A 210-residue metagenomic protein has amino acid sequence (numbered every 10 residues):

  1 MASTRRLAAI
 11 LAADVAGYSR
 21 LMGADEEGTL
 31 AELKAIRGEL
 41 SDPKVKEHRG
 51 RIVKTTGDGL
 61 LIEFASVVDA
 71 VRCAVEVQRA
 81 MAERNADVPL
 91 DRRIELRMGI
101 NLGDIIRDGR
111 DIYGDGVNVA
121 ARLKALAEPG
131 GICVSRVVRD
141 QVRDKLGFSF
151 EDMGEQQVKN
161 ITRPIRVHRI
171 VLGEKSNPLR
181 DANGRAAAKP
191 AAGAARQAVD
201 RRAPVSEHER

Functional and structural regions predicted by a protein language model:
M1-T4, L90, A191-R196: Short glycine/proline-enriched loop/turn "hinge" motifs that connect secondary-structure elements and lie
M1-V75, R79-A80, E209-R210: Catalytic NTP-binding/metal-coordinating core of nucleotidyl cyclase/transferase enzymes
S3-R5, E47-H48, L126, S149-E151 (+1 more regions): Short hydrophobic "helix-edge" motifs at membrane interfaces and signal-peptide entry regions
D14, S41, G57, I100 (+3 more regions): Residue-level signature of catalytic and energy-coupling elements of molecular machines, predominantly ATP/GTP-dependent
V15, I105, V158, V205-H208: Hydrophobic pocket-lining residues within nucleotide cofactor-binding pockets
L61-V171: Catalytic beta-strand-to-alpha-helix segment of the class III nucleotidyl cyclase homology domain
I170-A191: Juxtacatalytic C-terminal regulatory tail of Ser/Thr protein kinases
A187-R210: Acidic, proline/glycine-rich low-complexity intrinsically disordered segments
